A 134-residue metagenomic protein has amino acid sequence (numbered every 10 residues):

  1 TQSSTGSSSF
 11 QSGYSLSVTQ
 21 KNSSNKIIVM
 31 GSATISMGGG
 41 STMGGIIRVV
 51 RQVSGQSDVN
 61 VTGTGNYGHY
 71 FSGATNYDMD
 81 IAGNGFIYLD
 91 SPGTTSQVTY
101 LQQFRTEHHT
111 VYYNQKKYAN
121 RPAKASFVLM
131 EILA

Functional and structural regions predicted by a protein language model:
T1-Q2, T19-Q97, L101-A134: Terminal beta-strand-rich extracellular "head" domains that mediate receptor/glycan or other ligand binding
T1-S12: Solvent-exposed, flexible loop/coil segments flanking beta-strands in beta-rich domains
Y14-L16: Extended, low-complexity regulatory regions
